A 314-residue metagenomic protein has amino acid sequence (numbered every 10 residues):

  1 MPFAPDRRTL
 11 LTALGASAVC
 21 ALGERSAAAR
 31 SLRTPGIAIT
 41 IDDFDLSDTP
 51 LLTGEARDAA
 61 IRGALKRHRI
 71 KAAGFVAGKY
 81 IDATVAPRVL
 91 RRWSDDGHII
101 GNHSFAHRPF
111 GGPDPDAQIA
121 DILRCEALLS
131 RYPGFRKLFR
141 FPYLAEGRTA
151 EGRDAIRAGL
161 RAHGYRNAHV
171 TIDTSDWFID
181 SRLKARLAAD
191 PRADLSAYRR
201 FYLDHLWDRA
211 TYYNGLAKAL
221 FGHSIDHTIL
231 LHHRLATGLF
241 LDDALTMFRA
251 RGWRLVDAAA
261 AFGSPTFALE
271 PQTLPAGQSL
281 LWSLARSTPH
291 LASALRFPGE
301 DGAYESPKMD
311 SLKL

Functional and structural regions predicted by a protein language model:
M1-S17: N-terminal secretory signal peptides and thylakoid transit peptides that target proteins across membranes
P2-P5, S26-R30: N-terminal secretory targeting signals
L10, W93-S94, D121, L187-A189 (+2 more regions): Short alpha-helix boundary/capping motifs
C20-R25: C-terminal segment of classical bacterial N-terminal signal peptides
R30-L144, I229-L230, M247, G263: Active-site beta->alpha N-cap acidic-glycine motif
L32, K66-R69, D82, H169 (+2 more regions): C-terminal domain-boundary segment and adjacent tail
Y80-V85, H107-R254, A260: Catalytic domains of cell-wall/extracellular-matrix polysaccharide-remodeling enzymes, centered on de-N-acetylation
G101-A106, L128-G134, P191-R209, S279-D301 (+1 more regions): Short, basic, helix/turn surface patches
